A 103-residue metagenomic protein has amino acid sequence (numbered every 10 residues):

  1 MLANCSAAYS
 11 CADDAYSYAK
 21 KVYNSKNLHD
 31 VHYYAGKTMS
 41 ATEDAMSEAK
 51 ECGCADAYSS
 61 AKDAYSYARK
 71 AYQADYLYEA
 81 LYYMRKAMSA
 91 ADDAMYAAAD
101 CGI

Functional and structural regions predicted by a protein language model:
L2-I103: Mature extracytoplasmic or organellar-lumen-exposed domains after removal of signal/transit peptides
